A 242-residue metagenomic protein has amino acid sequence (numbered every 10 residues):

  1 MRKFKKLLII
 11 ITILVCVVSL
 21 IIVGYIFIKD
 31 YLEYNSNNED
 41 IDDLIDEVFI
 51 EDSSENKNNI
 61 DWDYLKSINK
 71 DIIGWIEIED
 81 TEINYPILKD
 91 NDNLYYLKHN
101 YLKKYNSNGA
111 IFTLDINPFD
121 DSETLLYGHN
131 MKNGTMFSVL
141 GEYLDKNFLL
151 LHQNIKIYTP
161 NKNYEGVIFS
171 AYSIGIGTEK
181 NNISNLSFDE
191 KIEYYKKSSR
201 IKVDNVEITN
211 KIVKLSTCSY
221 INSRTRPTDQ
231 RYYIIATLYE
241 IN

Functional and structural regions predicted by a protein language model:
M1-V17: N-terminal Sec-pathway targeting helices
S19-N242: Solvent-exposed, non-transmembrane regions of membrane-associated and secreted proteins
